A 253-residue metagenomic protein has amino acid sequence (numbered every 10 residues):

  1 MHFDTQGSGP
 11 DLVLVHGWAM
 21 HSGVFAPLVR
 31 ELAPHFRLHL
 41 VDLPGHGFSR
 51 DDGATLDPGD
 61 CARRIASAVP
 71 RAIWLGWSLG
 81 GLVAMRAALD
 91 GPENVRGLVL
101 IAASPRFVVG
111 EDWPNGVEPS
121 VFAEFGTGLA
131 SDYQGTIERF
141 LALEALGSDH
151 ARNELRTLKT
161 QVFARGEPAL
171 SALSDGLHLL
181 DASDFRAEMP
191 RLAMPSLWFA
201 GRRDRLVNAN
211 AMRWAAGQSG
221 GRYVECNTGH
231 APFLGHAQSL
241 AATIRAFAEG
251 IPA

Functional and structural regions predicted by a protein language model:
H2-D51: Conserved HGGG/HGGXW glycine-rich cap/lid loop of the alpha/beta-hydrolase fold
A26-R30, H39-L75, A242: Active-site loop/oxyanion-hole signature of alpha/beta-hydrolase fold enzymes
G76-G80, A84: Gly/Ala-rich beta-loop-alpha elbow adjacent to hydrolase catalytic centers
L89, N94-L129: Flexible "cap/lid" loop of the alpha/beta hydrolase fold
A130-S183, A187-E188: Conserved alpha/beta-hydrolase catalytic His-Asp/Glu region
L192, W198-A200: Short beta-strand/loop motif that positions the catalytic acidic residue of the alpha/beta-hydrolase fold
R202-V207: Acidic catalytic loop of the alpha/beta-hydrolase fold
T228-A241: Catalytic histidine-centered segment of alpha/beta-hydrolase-like enzymes
